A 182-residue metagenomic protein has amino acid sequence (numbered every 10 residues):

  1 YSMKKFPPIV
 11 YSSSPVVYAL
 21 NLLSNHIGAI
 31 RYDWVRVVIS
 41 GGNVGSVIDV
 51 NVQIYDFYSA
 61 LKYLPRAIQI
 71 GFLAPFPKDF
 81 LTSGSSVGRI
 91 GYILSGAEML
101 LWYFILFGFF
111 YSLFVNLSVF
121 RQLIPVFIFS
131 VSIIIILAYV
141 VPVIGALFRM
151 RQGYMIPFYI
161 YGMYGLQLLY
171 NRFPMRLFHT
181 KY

Functional and structural regions predicted by a protein language model:
Y1-P75, D79: Membrane-proximal stem/loop segments at transmembrane-domain junctions that anchor or position
M3-K4, F107-S118, Y164-Y170: Structural signal for the C-terminal ends of transmembrane alpha-helices and the immediately following loop
A67, G71-P77, L81-T82, R89-V119: Hydrophobic, aromatic-rich transmembrane alpha-helices and their immediate juxtamembrane boundary segments
F76-G84, L137-V143: Juxtamembrane "helix-exit" motif on the non-cytosolic side of transmembrane helices
S86, I93, V140-M150: Membrane-helix boundary/interfacial segments in multi-pass membrane proteins
S118-Y139: Transmembrane alpha-helix segments characteristic of polytopic inner-membrane glycan-assembly/cell-envelope
A146-L166: Hydrophobic/aromatic-rich transmembrane helices and adjacent perimembrane loops
G162-Y182: Membrane-interface junctions at the ends of membrane-embedded or membrane-associated helices
